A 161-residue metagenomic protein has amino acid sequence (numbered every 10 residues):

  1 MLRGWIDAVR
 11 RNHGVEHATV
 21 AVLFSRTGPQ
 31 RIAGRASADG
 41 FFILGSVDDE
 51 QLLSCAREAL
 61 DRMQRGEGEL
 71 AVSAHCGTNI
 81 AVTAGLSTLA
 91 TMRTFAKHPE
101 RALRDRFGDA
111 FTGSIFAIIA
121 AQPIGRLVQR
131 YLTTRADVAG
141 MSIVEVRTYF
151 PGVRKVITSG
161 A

Functional and structural regions predicted by a protein language model:
M1-N12, A18: Short Lys/Arg-enriched alpha/beta "domain-start" segment
N12-V15, G28-G45, A117-A161: Cytosol/matrix-facing juxtamembrane amphipathic, basic-hydrophobic segments adjacent to a transmembrane helix
V22-R26, R62-G66, R93, Y131-V138: Conserved, well-folded catalytic cores of nucleic-acid-processing and energy-transducing macromolecular machines
R35-M63: Short, charged cytosolic
E67-T94: Transmembrane alpha-helical segments and their cytosolic interface motifs in multi-pass membrane proteins
S87-F95, P99, A120, I124-Q129: Alpha-helical membrane-inserting segments
P99-F116: Hydrophobic alpha-helical transmembrane segments
